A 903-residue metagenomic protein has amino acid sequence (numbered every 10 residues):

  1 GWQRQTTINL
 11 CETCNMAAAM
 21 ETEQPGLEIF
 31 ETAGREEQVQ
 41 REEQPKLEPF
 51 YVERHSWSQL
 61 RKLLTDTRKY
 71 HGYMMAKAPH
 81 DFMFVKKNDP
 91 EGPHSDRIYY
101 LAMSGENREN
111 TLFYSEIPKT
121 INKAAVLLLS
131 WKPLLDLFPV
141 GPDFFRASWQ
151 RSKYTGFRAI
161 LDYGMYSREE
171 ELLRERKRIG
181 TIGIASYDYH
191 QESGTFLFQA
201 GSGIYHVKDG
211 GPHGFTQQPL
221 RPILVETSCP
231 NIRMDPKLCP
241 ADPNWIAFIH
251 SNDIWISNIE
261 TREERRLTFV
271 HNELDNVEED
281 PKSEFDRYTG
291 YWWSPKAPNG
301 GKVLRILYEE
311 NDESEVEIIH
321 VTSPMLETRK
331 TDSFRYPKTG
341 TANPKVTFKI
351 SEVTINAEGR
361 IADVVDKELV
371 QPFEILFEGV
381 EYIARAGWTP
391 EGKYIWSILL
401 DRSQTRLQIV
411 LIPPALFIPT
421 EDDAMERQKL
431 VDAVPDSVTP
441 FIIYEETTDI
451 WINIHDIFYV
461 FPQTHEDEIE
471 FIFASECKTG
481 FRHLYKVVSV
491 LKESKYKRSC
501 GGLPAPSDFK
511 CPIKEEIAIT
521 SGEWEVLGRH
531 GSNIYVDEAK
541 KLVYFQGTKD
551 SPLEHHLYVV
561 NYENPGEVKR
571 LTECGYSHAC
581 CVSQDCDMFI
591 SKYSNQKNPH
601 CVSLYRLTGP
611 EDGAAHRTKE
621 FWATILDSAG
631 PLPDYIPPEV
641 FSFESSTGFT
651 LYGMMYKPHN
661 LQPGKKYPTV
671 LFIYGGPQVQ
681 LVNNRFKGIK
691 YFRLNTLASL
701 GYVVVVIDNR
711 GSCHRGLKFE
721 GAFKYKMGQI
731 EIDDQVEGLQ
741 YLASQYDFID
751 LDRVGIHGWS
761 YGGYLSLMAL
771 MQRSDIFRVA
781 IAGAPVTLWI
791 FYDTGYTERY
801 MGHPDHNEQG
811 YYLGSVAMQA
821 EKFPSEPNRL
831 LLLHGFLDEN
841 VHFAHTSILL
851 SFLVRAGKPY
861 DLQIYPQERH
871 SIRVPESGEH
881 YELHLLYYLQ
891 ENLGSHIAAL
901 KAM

Functional and structural regions predicted by a protein language model:
C11-V582, D587-M588, N598, R685-K687 (+2 more regions): Beta-propeller folds
A19, E317, I383-A384, G392 (+2 more regions): Serine-hydrolase catalytic core recognition
